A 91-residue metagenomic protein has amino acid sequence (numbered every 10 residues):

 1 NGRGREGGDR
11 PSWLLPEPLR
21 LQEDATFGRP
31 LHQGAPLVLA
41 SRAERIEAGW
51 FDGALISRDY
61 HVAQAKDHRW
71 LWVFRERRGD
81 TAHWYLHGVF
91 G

Functional and structural regions predicted by a protein language model:
N1-G91: Non-catalytic peripheral regions of nucleotide-handling enzymes
